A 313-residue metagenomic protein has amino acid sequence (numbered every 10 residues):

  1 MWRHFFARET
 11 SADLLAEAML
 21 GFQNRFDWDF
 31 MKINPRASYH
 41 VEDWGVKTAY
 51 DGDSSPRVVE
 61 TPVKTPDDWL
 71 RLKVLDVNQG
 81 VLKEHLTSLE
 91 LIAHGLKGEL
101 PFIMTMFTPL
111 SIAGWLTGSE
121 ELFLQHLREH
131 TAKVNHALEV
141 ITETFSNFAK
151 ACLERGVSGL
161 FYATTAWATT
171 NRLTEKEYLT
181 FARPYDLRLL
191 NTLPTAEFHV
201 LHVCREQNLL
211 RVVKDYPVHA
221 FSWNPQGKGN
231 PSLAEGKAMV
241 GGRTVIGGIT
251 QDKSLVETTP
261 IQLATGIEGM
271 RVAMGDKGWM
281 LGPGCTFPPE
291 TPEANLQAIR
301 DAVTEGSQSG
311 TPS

Functional and structural regions predicted by a protein language model:
M1, F5-D27, M31: Active-site-flanking structural segment that lines cofactor/substrate pockets
M1-F6, A18, V58, D76-S313: Active-site loop segments of alpha/beta catalytic cores
S11, K64-P66, T258: Intrinsic-disorder/low-complexity, polar/charged segments
R25-V41, G45: Membrane helical hairpin/interfacial module
Y39-L75, L91-H94, E99: A contiguous, low-structure linker/loop signature
